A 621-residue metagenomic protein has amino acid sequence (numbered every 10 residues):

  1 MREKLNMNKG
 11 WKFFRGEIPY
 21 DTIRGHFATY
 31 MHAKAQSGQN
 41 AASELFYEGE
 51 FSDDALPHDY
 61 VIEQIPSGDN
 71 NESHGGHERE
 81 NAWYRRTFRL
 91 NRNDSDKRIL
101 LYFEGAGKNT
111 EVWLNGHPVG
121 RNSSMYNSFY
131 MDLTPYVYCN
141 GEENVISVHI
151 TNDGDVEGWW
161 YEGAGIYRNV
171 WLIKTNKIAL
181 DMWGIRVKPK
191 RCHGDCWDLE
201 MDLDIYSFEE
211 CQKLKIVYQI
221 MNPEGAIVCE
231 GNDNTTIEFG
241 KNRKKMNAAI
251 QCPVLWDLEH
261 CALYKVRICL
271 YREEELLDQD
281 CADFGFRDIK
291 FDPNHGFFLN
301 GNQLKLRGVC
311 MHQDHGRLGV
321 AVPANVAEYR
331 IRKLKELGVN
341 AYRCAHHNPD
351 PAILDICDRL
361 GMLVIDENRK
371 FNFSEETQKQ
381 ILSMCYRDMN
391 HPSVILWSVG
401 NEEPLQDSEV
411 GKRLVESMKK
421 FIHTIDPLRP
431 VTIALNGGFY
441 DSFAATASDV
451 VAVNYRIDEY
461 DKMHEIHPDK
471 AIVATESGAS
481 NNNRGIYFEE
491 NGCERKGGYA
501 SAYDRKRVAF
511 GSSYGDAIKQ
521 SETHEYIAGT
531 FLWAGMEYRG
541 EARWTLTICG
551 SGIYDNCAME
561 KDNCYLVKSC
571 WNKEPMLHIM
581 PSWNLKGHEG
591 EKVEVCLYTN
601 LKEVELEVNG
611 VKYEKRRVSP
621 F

Functional and structural regions predicted by a protein language model:
M1-F13, G240, L263: Mature N-terminal, pre-catalytic/accessory segment of carbohydrate-active enzymes
E3, R15, A28-S67, H117 (+4 more regions): Extended substrate-binding grooves/exosites of carbohydrate-active enzymes
E3-L5, K12-P19, E63, S73-W183 (+5 more regions): Accessory beta-strand-rich segments of carbohydrate-active enzymes
D94-K97, Y138-E143, I250-K265: Short glycine/proline/serine/threonine-rich loop/turn segments at secondary-structure transition edges
L114, W197-T235, K244, V593-K615: Beta-strand-rich binding/interaction modules
E142, T236-Q251: Glycine-centered tight-turn motifs at strand-turn-strand junctions
P189-W197, L585-G590: Short, solvent-exposed loop/linker segments at the N-terminal edge of repeated beta-sheet extracellular domains
